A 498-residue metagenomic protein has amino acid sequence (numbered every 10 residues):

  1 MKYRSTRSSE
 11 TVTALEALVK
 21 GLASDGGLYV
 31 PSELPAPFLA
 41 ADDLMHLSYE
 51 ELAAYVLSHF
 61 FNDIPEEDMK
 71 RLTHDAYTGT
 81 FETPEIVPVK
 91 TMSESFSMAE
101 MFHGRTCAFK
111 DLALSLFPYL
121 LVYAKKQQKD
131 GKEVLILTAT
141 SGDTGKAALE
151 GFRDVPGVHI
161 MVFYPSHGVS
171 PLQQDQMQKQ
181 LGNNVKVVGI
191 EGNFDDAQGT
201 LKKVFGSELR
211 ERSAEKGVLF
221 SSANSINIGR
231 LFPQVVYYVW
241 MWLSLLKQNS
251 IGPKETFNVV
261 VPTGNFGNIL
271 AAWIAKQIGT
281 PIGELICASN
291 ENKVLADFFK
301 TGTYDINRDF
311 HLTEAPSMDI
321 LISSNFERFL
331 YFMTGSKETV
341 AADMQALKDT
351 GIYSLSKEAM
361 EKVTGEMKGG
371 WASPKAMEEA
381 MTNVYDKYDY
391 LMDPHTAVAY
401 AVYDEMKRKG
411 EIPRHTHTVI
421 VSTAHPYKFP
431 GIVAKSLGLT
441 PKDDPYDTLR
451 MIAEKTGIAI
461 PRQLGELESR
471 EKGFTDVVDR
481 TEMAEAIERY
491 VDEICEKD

Functional and structural regions predicted by a protein language model:
M1-D498: PLP-dependent amino-acid enzyme catalytic core
